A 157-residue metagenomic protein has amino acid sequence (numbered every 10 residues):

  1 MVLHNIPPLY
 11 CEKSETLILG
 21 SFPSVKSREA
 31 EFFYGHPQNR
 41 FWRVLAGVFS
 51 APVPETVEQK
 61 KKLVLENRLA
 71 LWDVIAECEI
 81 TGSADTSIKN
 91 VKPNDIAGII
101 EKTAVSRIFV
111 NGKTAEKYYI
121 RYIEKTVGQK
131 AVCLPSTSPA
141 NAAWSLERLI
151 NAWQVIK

Functional and structural regions predicted by a protein language model:
M1-L3, P7-E15, H36-P37, A84-A97 (+1 more regions): C-terminal capping/extension of enzyme domains
E15-S21: Short, hydrophobic/glycine-enriched beta-strand segments
S21, V74-A76, S136: Short loop/turn segments at strand-loop or loop-helix junctions that form parts of catalytic or ligand-binding pockets
K26-S87: Short, surface-exposed acidic-centric catalytic microdomains
R43, G47, K62, E66 (+3 more regions): Replace "anionic and nucleotidyl ligands
E66-T114: Internal catalytic-core helix/loop-beta-alpha segment that presents or stabilizes conserved functional determinants
A115-Y119: Short, charged/polar "capping" segments at the starts of alpha-helices and the immediately preceding loops
